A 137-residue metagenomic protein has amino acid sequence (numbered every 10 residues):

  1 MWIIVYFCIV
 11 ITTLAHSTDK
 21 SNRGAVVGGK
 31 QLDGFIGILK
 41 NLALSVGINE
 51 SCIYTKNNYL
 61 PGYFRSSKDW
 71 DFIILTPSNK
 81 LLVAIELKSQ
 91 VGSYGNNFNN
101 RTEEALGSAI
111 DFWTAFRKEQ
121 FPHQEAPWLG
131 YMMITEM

Functional and structural regions predicted by a protein language model:
M1-T55: Interdomain/boundary linker segments immediately adjacent to catalytic/signaling cores
G28-F35, R65, N97, R101-E104: Phosphate/oxyanion-binding active-site loops and adjacent basic polyanion-contact surfaces
Y54-K56, E125-A126: Acidic carboxylate-rich catalytic motifs and surrounding loops in phosphoryl-/glycosyl-chemistry enzymes
N57-F72: Charged, often glycine-rich, active-site loop that binds/positions anionic groups
I73-A84: Active-site beta-strand-loop-beta-strand hairpin of nuclease catalytic cores that positions key catalytic residues
S89-S93: A short, flexible beta-alpha/helix-coil linker loop
Y94-M137: Acidic, metal/cofactor-coordinating or nucleic-acid-engaging core segments within structured domains
